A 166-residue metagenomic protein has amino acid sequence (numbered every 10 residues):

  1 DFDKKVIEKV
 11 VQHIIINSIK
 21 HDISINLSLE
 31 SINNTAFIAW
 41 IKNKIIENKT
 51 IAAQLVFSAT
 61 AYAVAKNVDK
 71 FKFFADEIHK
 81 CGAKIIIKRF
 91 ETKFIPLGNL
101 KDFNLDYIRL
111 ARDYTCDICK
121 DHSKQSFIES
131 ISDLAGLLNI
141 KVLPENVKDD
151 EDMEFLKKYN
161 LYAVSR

Functional and structural regions predicted by a protein language model:
F2-F73, N146: Catalytic core of bacterial c-di-GMP phosphodiesterases, primarily the EAL and HD-GYP domains, capturing alpha-helical
I15, D102-L105, S126, S130: Membrane-targeting and insertion segments and their boundary/processing signals
I25, I131-A135: Ligand-binding cleft/hinge of the Venus flytrap
F37, N99-L100, H122: Single-residue recognition of alpha-helix boundary sites
K44-I118, L134, L138-R166: The catalytic core of metal-dependent phosphodiesterases that act on cyclic dinucleotides
V68-D69, C119-E129: Active-site-adjacent beta->alpha loops and helix N-cap segments on the catalytic face of soluble alpha/beta enzymes
